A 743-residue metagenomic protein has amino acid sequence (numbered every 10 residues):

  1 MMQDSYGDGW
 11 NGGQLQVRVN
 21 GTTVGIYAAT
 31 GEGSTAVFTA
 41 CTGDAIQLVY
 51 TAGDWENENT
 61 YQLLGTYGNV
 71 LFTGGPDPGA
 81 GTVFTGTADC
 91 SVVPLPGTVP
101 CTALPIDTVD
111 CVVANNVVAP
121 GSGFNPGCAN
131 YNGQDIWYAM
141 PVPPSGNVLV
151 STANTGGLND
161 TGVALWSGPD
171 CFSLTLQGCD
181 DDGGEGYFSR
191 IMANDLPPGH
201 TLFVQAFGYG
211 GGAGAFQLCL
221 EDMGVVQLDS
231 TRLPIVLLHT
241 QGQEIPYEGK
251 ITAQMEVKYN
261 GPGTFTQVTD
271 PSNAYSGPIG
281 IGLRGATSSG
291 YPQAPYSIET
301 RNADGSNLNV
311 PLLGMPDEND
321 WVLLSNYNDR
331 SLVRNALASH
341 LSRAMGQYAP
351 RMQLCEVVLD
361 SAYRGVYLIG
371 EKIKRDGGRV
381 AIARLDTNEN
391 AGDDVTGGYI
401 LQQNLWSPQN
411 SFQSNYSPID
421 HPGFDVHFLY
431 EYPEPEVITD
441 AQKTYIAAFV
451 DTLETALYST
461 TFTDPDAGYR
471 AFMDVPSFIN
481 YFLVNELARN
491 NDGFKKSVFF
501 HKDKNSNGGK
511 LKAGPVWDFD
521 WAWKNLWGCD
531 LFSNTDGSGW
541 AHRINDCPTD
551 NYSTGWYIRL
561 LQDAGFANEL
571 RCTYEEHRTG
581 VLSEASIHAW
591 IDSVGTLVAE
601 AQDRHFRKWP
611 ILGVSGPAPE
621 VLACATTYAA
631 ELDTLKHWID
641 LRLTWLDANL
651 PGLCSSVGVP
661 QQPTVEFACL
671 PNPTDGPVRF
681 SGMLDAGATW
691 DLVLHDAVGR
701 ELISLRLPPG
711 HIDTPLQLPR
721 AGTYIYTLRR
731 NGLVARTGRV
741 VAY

Functional and structural regions predicted by a protein language model:
M1-D4, V93-A114, G224-G242, S656-V659: Boundary/junction segments of secreted and surface-exposed precursor proteins
M2-G21, A29-G31, C41-D44, Y50-Q62 (+2 more regions): Acidic, Ser/Thr/Pro-rich low-complexity intrinsically disordered segments
V92-T98, E221-V225, A648-L670, M683-D685: Residue-level detector of functionally pivotal "anchor" positions at catalytic/ligand-binding pockets or at interdomain
R232-P234, E244-I245, I251, T287 (+4 more regions): Middle-to-C-terminal accessory/interaction subdomains
L238, E299-G305, P311, P316-S325 (+3 more regions): Internal "kinase-insert"/substrate-recognition segments embedded within catalytic cores of ATP-dependent enzymes
P271-Y327: Conserved oxyanion/phosphate-binding beta-strand-loop segments in alpha/beta enzyme cores
G658-D685, H695-L702, R720-A721, R739-Y743: Surface-exposed, proline-anchored Ser/Thr-rich loop/turn motifs
R700, R706-T737, Y743: Short, surface-exposed loop/turn motifs with a glycine/proline- and acidic-biased composition
